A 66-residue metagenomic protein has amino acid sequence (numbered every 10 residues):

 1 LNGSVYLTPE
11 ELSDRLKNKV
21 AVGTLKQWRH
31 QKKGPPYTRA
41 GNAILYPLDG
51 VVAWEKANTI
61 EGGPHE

Functional and structural regions predicted by a protein language model:
L1, I60-E66: Short, charged recognition helix plus adjacent turn of helix-turn-helix-like nucleic-acid-binding domains
L1-Q27, K56-A57: Polyanion-binding surface elements
Y6-E11, P35-I60: Short helix-start
A21-V22, G34, P64: Secondary-structure boundary/capping residues
